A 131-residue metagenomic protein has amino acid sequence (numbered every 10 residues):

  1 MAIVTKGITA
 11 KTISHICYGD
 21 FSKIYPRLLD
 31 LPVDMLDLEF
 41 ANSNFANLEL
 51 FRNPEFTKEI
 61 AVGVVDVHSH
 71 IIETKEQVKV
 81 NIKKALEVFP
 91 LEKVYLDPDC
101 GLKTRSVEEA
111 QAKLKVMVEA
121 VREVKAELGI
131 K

Functional and structural regions predicted by a protein language model:
A2: Histidine/acidic residue-rich metal-binding segments in metalloenzymes
K6-K11, F21, P26-K131: Catalytic-face loop-and-helix region of soluble metabolic enzyme cores
